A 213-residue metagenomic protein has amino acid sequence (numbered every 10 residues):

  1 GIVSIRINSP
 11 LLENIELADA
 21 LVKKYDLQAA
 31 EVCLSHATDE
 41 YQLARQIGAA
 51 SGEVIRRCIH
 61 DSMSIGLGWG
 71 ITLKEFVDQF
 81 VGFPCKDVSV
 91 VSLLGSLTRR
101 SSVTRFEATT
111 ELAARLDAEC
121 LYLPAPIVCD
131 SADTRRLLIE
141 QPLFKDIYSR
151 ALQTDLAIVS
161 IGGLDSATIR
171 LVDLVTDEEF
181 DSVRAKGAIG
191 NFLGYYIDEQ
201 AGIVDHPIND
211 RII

Functional and structural regions predicted by a protein language model:
S4-I7, I15, L97-I213: Conserved phosphate- and dinucleotide-binding cores of soluble alpha/beta proteins, encompassing both enzyme active
R6-A132: N-terminal active-site beta-alpha-beta segment that forms phosphate/nucleotide-binding and substrate-recognition loops
